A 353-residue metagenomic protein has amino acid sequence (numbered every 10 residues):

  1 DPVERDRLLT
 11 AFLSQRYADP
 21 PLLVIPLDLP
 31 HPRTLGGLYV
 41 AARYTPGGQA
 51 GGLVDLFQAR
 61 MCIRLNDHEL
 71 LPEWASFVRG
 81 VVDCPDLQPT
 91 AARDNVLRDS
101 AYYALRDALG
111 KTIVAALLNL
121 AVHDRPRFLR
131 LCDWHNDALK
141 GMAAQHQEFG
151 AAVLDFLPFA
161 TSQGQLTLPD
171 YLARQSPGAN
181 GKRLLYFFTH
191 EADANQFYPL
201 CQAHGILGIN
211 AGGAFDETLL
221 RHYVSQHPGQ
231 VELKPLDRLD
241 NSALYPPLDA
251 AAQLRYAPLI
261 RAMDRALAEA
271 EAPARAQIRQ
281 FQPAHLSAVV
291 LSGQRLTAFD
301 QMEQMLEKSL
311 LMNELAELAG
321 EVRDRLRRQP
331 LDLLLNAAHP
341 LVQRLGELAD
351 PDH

Functional and structural regions predicted by a protein language model:
D1-H353: Conserved GHKL (Bergerat-fold) ATPase module
